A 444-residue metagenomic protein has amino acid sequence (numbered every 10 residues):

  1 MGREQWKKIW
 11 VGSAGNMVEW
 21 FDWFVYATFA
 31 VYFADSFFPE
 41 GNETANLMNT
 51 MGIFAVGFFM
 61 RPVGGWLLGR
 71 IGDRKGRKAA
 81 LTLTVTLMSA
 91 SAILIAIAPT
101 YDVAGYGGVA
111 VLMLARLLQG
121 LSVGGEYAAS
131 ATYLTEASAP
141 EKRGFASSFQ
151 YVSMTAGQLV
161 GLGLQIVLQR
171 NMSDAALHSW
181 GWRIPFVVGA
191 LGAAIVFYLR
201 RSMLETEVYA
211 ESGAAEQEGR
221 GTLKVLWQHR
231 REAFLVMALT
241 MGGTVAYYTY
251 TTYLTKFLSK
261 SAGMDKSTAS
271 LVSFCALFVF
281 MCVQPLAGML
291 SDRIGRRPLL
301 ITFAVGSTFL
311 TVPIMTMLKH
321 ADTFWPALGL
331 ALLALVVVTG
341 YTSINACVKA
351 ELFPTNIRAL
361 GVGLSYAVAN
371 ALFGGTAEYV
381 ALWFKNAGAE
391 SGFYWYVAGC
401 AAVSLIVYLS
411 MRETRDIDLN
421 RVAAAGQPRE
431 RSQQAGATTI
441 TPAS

Functional and structural regions predicted by a protein language model:
A27, R230-V279, F373-E378: Extracytoplasmic gate region of multi-pass secondary transporters
A30-P62, A110: Extracellular/periplasmic helix-loop-helix junction of adjacent transmembrane segments in MFS-like secondary
M51-R70, S89-S91, F274-A287: Central cavity-lining transmembrane alpha-helices of secondary-active solute carriers, predominantly the Major
R74-T86, R293-A304: Cytoplasmic membrane-interface "Motif A"-like loop-to-helix N-cap segments of 12-TM Major Facilitator Superfamily
T86-G105, V305-A321: C-terminal ends and interior cores of transmembrane alpha-helices in multi-pass membrane transporters/permeases
G144-Q169, S365-A377: Glycine-rich segments within core transmembrane alpha-helices of 12-TM secondary carriers
V196-M203, G399-P428: Multi-pass alpha-helical transporter architecture, strongest for 12-TM Major Facilitator/SLC carriers used
R297-I344: C-terminal transmembrane helical hairpin of 12-TM major facilitator-type secondary transporters
